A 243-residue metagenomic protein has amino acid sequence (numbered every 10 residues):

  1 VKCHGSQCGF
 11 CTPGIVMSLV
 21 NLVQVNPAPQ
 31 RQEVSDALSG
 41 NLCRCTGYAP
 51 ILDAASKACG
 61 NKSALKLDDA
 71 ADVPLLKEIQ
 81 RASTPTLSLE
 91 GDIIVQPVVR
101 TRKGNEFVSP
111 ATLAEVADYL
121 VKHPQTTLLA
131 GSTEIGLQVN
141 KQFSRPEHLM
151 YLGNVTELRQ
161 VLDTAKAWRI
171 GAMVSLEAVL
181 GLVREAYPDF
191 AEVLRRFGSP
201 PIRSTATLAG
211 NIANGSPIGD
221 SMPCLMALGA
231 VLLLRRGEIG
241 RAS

Functional and structural regions predicted by a protein language model:
K2-S6, I15-R241: C-terminal structural segment of proteins
